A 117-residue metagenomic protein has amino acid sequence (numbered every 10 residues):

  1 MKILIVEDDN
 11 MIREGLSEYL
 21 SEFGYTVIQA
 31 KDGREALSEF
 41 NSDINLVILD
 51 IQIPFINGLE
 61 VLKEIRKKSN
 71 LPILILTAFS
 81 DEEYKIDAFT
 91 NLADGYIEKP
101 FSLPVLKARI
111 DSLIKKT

Functional and structural regions predicted by a protein language model:
D9-I28: Two-component/phosphorelay signaling modules centered on CheY-like receiver
Q29, Q52-I56, E82: Residue-level signal for the "D+5" position in two-component response regulator receiver
Q29-L46: Acidic, metal-coordinating helix/loop segments flanking the phosphotransfer/catalytic sites of two-component signaling
D32, N57-E60: Acidic catalytic/metal-coordinating carboxylates
S38, L59-L71: Short amphipathic alpha-helix used as the core "switch/output" element in two-component signaling
D50, T77: Active-site residues of response regulator receiver
E60, S80-E98: Alpha4 helix (beta4-alpha4-beta5 surface) of REC/receiver domains from two-component response regulators
F101-I114: C-terminal output helix
